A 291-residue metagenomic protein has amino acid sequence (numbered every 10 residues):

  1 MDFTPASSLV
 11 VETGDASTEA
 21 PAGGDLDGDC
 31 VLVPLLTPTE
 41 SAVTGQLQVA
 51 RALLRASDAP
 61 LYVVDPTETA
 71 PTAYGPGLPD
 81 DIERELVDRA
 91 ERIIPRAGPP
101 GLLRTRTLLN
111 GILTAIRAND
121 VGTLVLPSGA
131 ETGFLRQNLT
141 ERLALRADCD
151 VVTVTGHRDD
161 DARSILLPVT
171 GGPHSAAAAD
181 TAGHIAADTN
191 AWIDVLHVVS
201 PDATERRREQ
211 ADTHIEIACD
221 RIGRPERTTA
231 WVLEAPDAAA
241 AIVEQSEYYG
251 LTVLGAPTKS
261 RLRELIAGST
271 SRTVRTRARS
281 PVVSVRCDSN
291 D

Functional and structural regions predicted by a protein language model:
M1-A42, G122-A179, D194, A278-D291: Intrinsically disordered or low-complexity boundary/linker segments at protein termini and domain junctions
D2-S7, T39-V43, D212, P225 (+4 more regions): Cytosolic C-terminal regulatory domains/tails of membrane transporters and channels
A16-P76, S164-R208, D220-R224, N290: Small/aliphatic-rich secondary-structure junction motif
P21-G24, P34-P38, N110-R142, A240-T273: Short beta-strand-loop elements within alpha/beta enzyme cores that line or abut nucleotide/cofactor pockets
S57, R146-D148, T189, E226 (+1 more regions): Short, structured coil segments at secondary-structure junctions
D65, S128, H197, A256-P257 (+1 more regions): Short secondary-structure boundary segments
L103-G111, L233-A239: Charged docking surfaces used in two-component/phosphorelay signaling
H214-C219, E234-S246: A short, acidic, amphipathic alpha-helical segment used as a generic capping/interface helix at domain edges
